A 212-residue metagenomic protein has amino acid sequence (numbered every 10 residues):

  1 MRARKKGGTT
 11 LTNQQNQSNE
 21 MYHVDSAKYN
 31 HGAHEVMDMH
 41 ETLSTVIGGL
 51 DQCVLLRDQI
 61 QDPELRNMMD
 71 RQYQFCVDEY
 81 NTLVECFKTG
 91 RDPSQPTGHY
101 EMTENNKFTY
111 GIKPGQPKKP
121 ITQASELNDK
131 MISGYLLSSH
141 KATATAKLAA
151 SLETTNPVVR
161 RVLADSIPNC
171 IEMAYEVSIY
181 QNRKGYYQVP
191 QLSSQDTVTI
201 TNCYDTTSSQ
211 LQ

Functional and structural regions predicted by a protein language model:
R2, G7-V46, L50, R57-P63: Leu/Val/Ala/Ile-rich N-terminal alpha-helices, chiefly Sec-type signal peptides and the beginnings
G8-Q17, P96-K113, L192-T197, N202-S208: An acidic intrinsically disordered interaction segment
N13, P63-G111, A174-K184: Conserved alpha-helical segments that form or flank metal/cofactor-binding pockets of metalloenzymes
E20-M37, E104-G134, T201-Q212: Acidic/His metal-coordination segments adjacent to aromatic residues that form catalytic metal sites in metalloenzymes
H34-R57, G111-D165: Acidic/histidine-rich alpha-helical segments that form the ligand environment of transition-metal centers
S44-I47, D70-V77, N81, L137-K141 (+1 more regions): Generic structural signal for well-ordered, non-transmembrane alpha-helical segments in soluble/cytosolic regions
S139-T206: Preference for long, well-ordered alpha-helical segments
